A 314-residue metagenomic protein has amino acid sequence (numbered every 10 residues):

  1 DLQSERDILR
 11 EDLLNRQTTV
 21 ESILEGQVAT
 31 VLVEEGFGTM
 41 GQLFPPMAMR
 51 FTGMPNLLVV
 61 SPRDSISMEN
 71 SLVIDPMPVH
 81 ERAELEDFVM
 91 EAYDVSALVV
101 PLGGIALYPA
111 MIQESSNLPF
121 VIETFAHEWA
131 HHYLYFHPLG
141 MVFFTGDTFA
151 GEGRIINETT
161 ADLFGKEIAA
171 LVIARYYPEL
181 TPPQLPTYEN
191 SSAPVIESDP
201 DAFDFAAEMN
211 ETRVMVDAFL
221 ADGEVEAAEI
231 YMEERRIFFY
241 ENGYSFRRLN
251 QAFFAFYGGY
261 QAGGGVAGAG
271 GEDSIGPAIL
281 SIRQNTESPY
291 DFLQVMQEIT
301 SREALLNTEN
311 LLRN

Functional and structural regions predicted by a protein language model:
D1-E189: Acidic/His-rich structured neighborhood in mature extracellular/periplasmic domains
A193-N314: Pan-zinc metallopeptidase signature
